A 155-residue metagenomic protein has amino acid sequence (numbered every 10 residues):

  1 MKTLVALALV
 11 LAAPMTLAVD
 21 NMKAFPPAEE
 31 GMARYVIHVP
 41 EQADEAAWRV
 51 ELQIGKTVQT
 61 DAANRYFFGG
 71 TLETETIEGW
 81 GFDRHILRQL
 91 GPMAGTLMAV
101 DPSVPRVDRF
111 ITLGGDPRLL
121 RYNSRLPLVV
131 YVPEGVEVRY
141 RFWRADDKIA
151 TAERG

Functional and structural regions predicted by a protein language model:
M1-L4: Positively charged n-region of N-terminal signal peptides that target proteins for export
L7, R34, F82, R125-L128: Short, surface-exposed beta-edge/turn micro-motifs
L17-D61: N-terminal export/targeting and maturation segments
E29-G31, D44-A46, G79, Y122-S124 (+1 more regions): Solvent-exposed loop and beta-edge segments used for protein-protein assembly and interaction
A46-G115: Mature extracytoplasmic domains of secretory-pathway proteins
R121-G155: C-terminal partner/receptor-binding element of secreted or periplasmic proteins
